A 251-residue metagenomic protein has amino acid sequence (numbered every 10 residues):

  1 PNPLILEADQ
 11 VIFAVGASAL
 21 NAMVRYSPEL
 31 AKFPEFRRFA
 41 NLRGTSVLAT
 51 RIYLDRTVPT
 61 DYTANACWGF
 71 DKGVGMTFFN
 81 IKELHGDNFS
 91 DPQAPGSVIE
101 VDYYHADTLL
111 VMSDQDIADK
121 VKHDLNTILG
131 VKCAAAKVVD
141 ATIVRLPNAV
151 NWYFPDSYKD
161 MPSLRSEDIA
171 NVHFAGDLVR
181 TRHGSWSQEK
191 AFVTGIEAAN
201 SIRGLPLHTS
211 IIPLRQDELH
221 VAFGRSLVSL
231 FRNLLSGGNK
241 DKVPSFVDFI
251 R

Functional and structural regions predicted by a protein language model:
P1-L4: A structured beta-alpha segment of the ubiquitous adenosine-cofactor-binding alpha/beta core
A8-Q10, V15-P162, D168-H173, R180-V193 (+2 more regions): C-terminal segments that line or cap access tunnels to active or ligand-binding sites in enzymes and enzyme-associated
T194-A199: Histidine-centered active-site loop/cap adjacent to the catalytic His in serine esterases/O-acetyl transfer systems
S201-R251: Active-site-proximal substrate-binding core of FAD-dependent oxidoreductases
